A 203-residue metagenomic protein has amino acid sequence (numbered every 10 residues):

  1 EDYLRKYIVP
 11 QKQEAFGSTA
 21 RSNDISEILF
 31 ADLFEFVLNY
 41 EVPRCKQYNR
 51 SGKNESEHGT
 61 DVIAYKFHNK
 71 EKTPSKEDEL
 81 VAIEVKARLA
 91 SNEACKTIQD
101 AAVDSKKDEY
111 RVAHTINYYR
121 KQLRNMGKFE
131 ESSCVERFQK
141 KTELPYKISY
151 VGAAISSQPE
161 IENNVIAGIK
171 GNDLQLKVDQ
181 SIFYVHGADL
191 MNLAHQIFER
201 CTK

Functional and structural regions predicted by a protein language model:
E1-I28: Interdomain/boundary linker segments immediately adjacent to catalytic/signaling cores
Y3-I8, K12, N54-A64: Charged, often glycine-rich, active-site loop that binds/positions anionic groups
F34, V62-A64, V81-A87: Conserved catalytic cores of phosphodiester-cleaving nucleases, focusing on short active-site segments
V37-E55: A short acidic/basic microdomain associated with nuclease active sites
Y65-A82: Active-site beta-strand-loop-beta-strand hairpin of nuclease catalytic cores that positions key catalytic residues
A90-I161: Acidic, metal/cofactor-coordinating or nucleic-acid-engaging core segments within structured domains
S132-K203: Charged, structured surface patches that assemble and position nucleic-acid processing machinery
